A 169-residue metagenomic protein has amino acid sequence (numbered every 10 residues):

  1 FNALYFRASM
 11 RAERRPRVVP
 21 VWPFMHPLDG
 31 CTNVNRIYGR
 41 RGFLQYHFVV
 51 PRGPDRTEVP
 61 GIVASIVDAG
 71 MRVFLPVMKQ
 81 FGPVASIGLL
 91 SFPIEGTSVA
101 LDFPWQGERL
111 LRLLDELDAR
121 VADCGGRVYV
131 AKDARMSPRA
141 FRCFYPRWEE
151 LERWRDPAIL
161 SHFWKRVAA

Functional and structural regions predicted by a protein language model:
F1-A169: Noncatalytic alpha-helical scaffold of FAD-dependent oxidoreductases
